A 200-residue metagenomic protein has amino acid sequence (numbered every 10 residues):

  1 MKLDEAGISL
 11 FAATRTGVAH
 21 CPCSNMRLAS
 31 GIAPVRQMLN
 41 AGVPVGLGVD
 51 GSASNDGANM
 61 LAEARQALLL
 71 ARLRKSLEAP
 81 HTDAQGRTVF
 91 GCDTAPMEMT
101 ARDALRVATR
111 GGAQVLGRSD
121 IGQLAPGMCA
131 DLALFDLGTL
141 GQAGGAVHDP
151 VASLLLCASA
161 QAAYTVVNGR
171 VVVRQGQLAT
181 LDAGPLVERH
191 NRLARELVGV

Functional and structural regions predicted by a protein language model:
M1-A19, N25-M26, V35: Acidic, glycine-rich loop-and-beta core segments that form the ion-binding/anion-interacting portion of active sites
L3-G7, M26-L28, S54-G57, G141-Q142 (+1 more regions): Flexible loop/turn segments at secondary-structure boundaries
V18, D50, G169: Residue-level signal for inorganic ion chemistry
A19-H20, L134: Conserved beta-strand positions in the central sheet of alpha/beta enzyme cores
A29, Q123-A125, Q142-A146: Extended hydrophobic-aromatic, low-complexity segments
G31, R36-L137: His/Asp/Glu-enriched, well-ordered alpha-helical/loop segment that forms or immediately abuts the divalent-metal
C129-V187: C-terminal cap of metal-dependent C-N hydrolases
V187-V200: Short, solvent-exposed cationic patches
